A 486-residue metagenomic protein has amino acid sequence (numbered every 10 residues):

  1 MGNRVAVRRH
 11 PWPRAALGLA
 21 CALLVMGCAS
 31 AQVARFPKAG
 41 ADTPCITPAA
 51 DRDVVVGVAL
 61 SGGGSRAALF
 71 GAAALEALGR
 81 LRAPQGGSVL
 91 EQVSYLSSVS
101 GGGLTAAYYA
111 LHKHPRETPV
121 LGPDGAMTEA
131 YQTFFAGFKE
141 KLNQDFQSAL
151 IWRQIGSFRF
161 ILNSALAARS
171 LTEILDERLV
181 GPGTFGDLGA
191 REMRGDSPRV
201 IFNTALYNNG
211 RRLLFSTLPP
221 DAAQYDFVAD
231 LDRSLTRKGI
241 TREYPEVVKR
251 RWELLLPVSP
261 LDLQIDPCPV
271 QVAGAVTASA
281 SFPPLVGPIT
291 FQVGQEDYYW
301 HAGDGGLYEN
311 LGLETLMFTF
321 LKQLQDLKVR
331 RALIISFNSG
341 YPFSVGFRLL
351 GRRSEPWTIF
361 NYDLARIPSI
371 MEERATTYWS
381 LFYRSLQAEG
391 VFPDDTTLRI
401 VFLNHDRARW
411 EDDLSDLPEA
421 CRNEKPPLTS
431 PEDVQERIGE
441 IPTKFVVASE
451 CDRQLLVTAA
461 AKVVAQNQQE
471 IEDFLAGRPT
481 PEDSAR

Functional and structural regions predicted by a protein language model:
M1-P11: N-terminal secretory signal peptides that target proteins for export/translocation
G2-R4, A22-L23, Q468: Low-complexity, intrinsically disordered short peptide segments enriched in small/polar/basic residues
V5-V7, C21, D145, P245: Intrinsically disordered, low-complexity regions enriched in Ser/Pro/Gly/Gln/His and often acidic
W12, L17, Q468-I471: Short amphipathic alpha-helical segments that mediate assembly, nucleic-acid/protein binding, or membrane association
A16-G27: Bacterial N-terminal signal peptides
G27-R486: Catalytic domains of lipid- and phosphate-ester/thioester hydrolases
